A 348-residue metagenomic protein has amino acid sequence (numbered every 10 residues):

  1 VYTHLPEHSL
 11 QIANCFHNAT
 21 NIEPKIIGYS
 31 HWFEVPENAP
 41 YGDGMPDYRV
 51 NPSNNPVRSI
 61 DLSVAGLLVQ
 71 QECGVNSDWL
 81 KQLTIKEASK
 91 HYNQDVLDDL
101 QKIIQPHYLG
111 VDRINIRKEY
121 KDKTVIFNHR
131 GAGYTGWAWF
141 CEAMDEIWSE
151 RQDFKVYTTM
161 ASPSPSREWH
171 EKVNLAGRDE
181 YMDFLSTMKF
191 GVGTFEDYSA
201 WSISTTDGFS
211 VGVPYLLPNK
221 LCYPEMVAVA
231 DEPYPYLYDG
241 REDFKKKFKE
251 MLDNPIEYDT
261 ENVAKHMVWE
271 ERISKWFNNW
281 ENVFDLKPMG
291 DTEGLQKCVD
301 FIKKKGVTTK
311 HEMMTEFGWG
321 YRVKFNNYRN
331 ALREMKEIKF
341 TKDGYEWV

Functional and structural regions predicted by a protein language model:
V1-H4, F16-N55, G74: Active-site proximal beta-strand in glycosyltransferases
L10-I12, N55-I103: A short, active-site helix/loop in glycosyltransferases that binds the activated sugar's phosphate group
W32-E34, W79-L80, D99-I116, S162-P163 (+1 more regions): Short beta-strand->alpha-helix junction loop in the catalytic core of nucleotide-activated group-transfer enzymes
L83, V111-I114, K121-E168: Conserved catalytic-core segment of nucleotide-activated headgroup transferases in glycan assembly
M160-D183, F190: Nucleotide-activated donor-binding/catalytic signature segment of Leloir-type glycosyltransferases, i.e., the conserved
M182, T205-S210, P224-E225: Short alpha-helical segment that forms part of, or immediately flanks, the ligand-binding pocket in carbohydrate-active
S186-A200, V213: Acidic donor-binding loop of glycosyltransferase active sites
D239, D253-P288: A charged, aromatic-enriched C-terminal amphipathic alpha-helix characteristic of glycosyltransferases across folds
